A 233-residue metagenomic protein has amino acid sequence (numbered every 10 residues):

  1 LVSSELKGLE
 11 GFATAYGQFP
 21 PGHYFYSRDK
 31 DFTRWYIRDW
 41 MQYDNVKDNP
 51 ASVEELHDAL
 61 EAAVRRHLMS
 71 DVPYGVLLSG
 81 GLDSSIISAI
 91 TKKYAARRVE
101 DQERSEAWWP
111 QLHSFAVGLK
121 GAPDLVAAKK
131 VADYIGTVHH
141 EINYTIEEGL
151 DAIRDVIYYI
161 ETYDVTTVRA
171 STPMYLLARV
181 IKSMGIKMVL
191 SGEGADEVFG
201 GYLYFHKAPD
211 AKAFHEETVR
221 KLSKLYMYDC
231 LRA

Functional and structural regions predicted by a protein language model:
L1-Y163, M174: Cysteine-centered catalytic environments shared across enzyme families
D29-K30, K129-A233: Glycine-rich active-site loop/lid subdomains used to bind and stabilize high-energy intermediates
